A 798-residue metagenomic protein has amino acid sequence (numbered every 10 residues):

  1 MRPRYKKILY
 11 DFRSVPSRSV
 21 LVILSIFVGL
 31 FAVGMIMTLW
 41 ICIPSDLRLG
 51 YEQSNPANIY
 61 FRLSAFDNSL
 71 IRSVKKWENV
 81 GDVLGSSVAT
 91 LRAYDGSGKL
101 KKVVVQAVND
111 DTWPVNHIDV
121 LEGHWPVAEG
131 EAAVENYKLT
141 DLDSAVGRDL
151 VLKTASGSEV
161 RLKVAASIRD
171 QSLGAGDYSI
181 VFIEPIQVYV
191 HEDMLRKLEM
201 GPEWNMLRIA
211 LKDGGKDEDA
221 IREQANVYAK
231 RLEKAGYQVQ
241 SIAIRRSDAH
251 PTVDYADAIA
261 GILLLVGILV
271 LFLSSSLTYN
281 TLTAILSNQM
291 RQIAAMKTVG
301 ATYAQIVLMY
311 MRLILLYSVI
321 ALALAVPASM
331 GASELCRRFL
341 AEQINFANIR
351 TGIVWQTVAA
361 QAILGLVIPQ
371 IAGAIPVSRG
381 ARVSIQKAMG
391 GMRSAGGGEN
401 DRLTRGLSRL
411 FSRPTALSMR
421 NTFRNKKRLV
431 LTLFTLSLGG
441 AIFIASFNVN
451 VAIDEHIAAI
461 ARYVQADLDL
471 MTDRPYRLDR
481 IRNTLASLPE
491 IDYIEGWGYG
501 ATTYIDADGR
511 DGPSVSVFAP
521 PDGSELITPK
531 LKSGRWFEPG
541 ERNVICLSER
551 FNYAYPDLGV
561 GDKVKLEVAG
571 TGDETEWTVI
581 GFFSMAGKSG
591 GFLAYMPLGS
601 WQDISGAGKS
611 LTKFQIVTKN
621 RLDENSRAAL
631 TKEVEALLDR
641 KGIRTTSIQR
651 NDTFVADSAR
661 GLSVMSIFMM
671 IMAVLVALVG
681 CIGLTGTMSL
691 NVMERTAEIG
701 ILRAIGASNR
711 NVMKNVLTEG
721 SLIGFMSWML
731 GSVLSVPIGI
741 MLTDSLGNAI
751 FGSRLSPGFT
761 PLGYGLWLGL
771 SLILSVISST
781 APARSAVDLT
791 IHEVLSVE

Functional and structural regions predicted by a protein language model:
M1-L9, R13-F272, A284-S287, Y303 (+4 more regions): Membrane transport/envelope proteins' first extracytoplasmic loop
M1-V33, S45, L308-M311, L315 (+3 more regions): N-terminal Sec/SRP start-transfer signal
R2, R382-N400, S785-E798: Short cytosolic juxtamembrane segments of multi-pass membrane proteins
V15, A260, S276-L316, G683-G724: Interfacial "coupling" helices/loops that link adjacent transmembrane helices in transporter permeases
L24, A258-T281, A323, S663-T687 (+3 more regions): Internal alpha-helical transmembrane segments of multipass membrane proteins, especially hydrophobic lipid-embedded
E52, N58-A65, F411-E541, E549-R550 (+1 more regions): Juxtamembrane segments of multi-pass membrane proteins
S275, Y279-T283, A294, L315-A347 (+4 more regions): Small-residue-rich transmembrane alpha-helices
W497, L611-V617, L630-D744, G752-P757 (+3 more regions): C-terminal transmembrane helical bundles of large multi-pass transporters and their helix-start/helix-kink determinants
